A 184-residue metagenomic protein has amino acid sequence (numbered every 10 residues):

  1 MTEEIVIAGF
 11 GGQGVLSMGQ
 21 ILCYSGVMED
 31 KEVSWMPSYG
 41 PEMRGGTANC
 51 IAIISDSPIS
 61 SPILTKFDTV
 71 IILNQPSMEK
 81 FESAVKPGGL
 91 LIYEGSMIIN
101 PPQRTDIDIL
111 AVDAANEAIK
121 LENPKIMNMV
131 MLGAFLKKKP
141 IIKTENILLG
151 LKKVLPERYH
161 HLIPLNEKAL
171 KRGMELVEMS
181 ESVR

Functional and structural regions predicted by a protein language model:
M1-R184: Active-site cofactor/cluster-binding pocket
